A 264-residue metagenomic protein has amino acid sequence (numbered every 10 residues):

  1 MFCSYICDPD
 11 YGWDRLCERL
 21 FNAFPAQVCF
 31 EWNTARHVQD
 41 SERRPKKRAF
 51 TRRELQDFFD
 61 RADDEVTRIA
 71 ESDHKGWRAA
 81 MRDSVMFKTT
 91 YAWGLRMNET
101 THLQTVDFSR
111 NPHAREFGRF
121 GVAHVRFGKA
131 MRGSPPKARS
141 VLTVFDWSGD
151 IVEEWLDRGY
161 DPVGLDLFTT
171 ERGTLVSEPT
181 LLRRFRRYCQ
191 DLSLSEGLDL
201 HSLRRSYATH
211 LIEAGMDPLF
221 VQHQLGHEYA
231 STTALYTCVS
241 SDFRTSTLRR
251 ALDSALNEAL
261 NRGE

Functional and structural regions predicted by a protein language model:
M1-F21, A79, V144: Non-catalytic DNA-binding core/recognition domains of DNA-processing enzymes
C7-D14, T90-G118: Short, charged phosphate-coordinating catalytic segments
D57-M97: Basic, Lys/Arg- and aromatic-enriched nucleic-acid-binding interface segment
S72-D73, V163, L182-H223: Short, basic (Lys/Arg/His-rich) helix/loop patches that form interaction surfaces in the mid-to-C-terminal regions
H102-S148: Conserved tyrosine-mediated DNA breakage-rejoining catalytic core shared by Y-recombinases
V144-S195: Active-site/catalytic core of tyrosine-dependent DNA strand-transfer enzymes
L225, Y229-A251: Catalytic-site neighborhood detector that most strongly recognizes the C-terminal catalytic loop/helix of tyrosine
A251-E264: C-terminal secondary-structure termini that scaffold catalytic or DNA-interacting sites
